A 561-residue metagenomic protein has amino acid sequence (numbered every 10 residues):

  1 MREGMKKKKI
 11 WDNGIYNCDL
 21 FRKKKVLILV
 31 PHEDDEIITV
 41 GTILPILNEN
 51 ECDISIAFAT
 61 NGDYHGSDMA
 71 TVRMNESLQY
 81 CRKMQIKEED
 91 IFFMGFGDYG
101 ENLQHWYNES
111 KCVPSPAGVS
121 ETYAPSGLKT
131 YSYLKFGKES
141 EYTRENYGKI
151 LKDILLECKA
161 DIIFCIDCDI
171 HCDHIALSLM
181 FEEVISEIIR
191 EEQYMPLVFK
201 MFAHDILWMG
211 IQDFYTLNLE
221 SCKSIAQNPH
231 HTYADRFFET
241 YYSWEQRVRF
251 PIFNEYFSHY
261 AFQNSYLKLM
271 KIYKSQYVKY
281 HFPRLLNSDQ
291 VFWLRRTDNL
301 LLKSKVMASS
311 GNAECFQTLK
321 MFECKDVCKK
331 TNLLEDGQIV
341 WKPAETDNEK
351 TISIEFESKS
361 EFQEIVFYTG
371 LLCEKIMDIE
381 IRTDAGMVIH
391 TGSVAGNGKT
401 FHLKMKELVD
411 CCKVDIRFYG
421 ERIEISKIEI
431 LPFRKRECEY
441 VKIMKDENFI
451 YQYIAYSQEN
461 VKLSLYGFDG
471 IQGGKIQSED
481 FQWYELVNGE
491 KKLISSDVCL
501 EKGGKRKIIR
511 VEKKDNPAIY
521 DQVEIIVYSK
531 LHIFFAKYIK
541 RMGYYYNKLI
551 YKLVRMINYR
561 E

Functional and structural regions predicted by a protein language model:
M1-K8, S529-E561: Membrane-proximal basic amphipathic "stem/tether" segments
R2-E157, L179-Q193, A203-H204, V414: Active-site rim/loop-helix segments in enzyme catalytic domains that contact anionic ligands
R2-N13, D19-F21, L103-S110, E121-E141 (+2 more regions): C-terminal accessory domains and tails appended to enzymatic cores
L151-D169: Proline-aspartate-enriched helix->loop->beta-strand connector
L294-F362, Y368-D378, E429-M444: Disordered, acidic Ser/Thr/Pro-rich linker "stalks" and the adjacent N-terminal cap of the next globular domain
N348, T369-E437: Trp- and acidic/polar-enriched beta-sheet ligand-binding modules for extracellular glycan and matrix recognition
S496-R506: Solvent-exposed segments in extracellular or luminal domains encompassing
K505-D515: Append "Rare intracellular matches occur via the same short Y/T/C beta-strand/loop motifs
